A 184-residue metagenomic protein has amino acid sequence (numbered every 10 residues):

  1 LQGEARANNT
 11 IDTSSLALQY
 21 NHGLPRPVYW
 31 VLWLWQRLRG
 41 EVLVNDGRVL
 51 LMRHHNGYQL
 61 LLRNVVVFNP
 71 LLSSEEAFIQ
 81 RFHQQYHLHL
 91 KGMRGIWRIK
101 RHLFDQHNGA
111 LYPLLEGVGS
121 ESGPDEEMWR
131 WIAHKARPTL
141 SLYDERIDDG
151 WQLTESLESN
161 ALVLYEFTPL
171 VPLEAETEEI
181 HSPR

Functional and structural regions predicted by a protein language model:
L1-E76: Aromatic/acidic polysaccharide-binding cleft in carbohydrate-active enzymes
V66-R184: C-terminal beta-sandwich/jelly-roll accessory domains of carbohydrate-active enzymes
